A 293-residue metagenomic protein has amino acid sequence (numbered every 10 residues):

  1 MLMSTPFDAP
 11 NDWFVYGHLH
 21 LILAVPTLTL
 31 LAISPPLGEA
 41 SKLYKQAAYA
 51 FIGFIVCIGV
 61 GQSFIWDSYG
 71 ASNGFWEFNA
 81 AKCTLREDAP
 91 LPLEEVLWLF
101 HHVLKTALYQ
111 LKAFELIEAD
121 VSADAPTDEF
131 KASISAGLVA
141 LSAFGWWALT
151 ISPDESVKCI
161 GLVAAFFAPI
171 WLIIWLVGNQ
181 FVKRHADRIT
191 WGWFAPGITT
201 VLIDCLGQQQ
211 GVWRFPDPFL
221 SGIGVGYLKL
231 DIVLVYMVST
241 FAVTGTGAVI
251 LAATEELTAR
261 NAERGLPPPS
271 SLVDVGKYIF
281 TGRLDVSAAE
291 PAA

Functional and structural regions predicted by a protein language model:
M1-A293: Aromatic-rich, lipid-facing transmembrane alpha helices and their immediate juxtamembrane interface loops in integral
